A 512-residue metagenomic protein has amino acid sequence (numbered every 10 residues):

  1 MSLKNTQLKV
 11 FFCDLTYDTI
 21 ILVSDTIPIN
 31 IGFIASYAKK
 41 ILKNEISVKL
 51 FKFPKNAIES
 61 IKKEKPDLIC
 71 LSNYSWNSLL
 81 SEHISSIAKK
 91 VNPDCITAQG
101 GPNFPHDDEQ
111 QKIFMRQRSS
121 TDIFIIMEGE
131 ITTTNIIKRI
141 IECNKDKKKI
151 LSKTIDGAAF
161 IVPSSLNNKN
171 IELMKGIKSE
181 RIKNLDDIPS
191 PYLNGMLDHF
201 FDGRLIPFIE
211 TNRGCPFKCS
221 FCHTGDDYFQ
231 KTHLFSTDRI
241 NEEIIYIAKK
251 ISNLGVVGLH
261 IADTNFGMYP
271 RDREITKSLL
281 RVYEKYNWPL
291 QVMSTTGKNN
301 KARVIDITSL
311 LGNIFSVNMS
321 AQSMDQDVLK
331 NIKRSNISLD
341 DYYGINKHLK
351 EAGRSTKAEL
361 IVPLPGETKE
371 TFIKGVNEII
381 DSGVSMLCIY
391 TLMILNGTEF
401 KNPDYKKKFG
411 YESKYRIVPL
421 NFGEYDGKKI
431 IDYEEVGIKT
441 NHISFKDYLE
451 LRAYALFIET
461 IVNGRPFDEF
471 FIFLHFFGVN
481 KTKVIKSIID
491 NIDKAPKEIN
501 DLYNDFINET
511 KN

Functional and structural regions predicted by a protein language model:
M1-F12, E45, I61-D67, P163-N167 (+1 more regions): Radical SAM enzyme core and accessory elements
T6-L8, P66, I84, T121 (+2 more regions): A structural motif corresponding to the C-terminal lobe/cap of the Radical SAM core domain
C13-T16, S72, G100, A262: Short hydrophobic segments within beta-strands
T19-I31: Glycine- and acidic-residue-enriched helix-capping/strand-helix junction motifs
G32-I46: Short helix-loop-beta junction
A38, I87-V91, I140, L279 (+1 more regions): Hydrophobic positions in alpha-helices of CheY-like receiver
E45-K178: Glycine-rich beta-alpha loop elements in corrinoid/cobalamin-binding modules across cobalamin-dependent enzymes
N170-E172, I182-E351, V362: Radical SAM [4Fe-4S] cluster-binding motif and immediate context
